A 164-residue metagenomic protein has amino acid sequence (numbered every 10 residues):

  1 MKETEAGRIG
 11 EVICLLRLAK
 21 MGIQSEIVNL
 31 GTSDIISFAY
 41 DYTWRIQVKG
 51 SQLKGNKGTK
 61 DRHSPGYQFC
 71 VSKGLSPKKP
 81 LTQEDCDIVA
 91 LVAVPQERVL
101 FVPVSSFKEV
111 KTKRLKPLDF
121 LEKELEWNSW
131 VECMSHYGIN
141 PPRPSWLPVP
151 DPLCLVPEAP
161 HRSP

Functional and structural regions predicted by a protein language model:
M1-G31, S37-P164: Mixed-charge (Asp/Glu-Lys/Arg
